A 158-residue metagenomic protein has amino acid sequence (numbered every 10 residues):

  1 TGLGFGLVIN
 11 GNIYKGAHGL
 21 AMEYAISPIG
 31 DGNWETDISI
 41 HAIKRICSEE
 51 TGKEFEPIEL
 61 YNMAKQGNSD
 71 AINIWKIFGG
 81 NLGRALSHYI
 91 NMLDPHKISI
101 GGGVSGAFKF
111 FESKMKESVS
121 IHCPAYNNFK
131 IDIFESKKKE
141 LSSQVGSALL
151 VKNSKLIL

Functional and structural regions predicted by a protein language model:
T1-I38: Glycine-rich phosphate-binding loop of actin/hexokinase-like ATP-binding domains
I13, P28-L158: ATP-binding/phosphotransfer module of carbohydrate and carboxylate kinases, centering on a glycine-rich
